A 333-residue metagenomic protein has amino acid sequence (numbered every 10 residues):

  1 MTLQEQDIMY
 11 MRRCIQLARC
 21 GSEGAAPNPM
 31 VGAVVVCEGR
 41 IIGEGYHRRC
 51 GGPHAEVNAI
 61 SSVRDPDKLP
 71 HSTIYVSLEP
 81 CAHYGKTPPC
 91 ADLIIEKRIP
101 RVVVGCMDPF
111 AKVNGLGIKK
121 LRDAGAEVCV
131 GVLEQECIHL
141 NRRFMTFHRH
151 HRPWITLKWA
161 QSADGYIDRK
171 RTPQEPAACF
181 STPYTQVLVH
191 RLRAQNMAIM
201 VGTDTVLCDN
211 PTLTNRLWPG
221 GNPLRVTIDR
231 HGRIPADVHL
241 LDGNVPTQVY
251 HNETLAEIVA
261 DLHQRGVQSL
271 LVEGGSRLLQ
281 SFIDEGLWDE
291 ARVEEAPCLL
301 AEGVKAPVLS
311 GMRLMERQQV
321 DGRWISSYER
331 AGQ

Functional and structural regions predicted by a protein language model:
T2-P29, E44, R64, K68 (+1 more regions): Enzymes that bind and transform nitrogen-containing heteroaromatic metabolites
G32: Helix-turn-helix
V35-E136, L224, S281-I283: Zn2+-dependent cytidine deaminase-like catalytic core
S72-A82, H150-Q161: N-terminal pre-triad scaffold of radical SAM enzymes
T87, N114-G117, L140-R143, I167-T172 (+1 more regions): Short acidic, glycine/serine/threonine-rich loops at helix termini
T87-P88, G115, E134, I138-R142 (+3 more regions): Structural motif corresponding to alpha-helix initiation and N-cap regions
N141-R152: Flexible, polar/acidic helix-loop-strand segments at domain edges
